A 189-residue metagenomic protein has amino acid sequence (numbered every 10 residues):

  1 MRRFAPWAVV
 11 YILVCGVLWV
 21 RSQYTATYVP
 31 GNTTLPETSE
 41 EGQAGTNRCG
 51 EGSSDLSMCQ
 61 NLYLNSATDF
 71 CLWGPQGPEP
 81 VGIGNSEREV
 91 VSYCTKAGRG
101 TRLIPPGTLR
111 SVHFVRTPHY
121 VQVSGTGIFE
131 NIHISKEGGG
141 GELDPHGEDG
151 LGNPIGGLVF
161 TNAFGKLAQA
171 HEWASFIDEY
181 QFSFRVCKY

Functional and structural regions predicted by a protein language model:
M1-F4, Y28, T34, G152: Selective for proline/serine-rich intrinsically disordered segments in cytosolic/nuclear regulatory regions
M1-Q23: Fungal secretory targeting signals
I12-G16, Y63, S86, E179: A generic structural signal for short, solvent-exposed coil/turn residues that cap or connect secondary-structure
S22-P105: N-terminal "mature ectodomain cap" immediately after the signal peptide in secreted/cell-surface glycoproteins
G84-W173: Extracellular-facing segments of soluble proteins and assemblies that are Gly/Ser/Thr-biased and enriched in aromatics
S175-F182: Sequence context surrounding c-type heme c attachment/ligation sites in exported
